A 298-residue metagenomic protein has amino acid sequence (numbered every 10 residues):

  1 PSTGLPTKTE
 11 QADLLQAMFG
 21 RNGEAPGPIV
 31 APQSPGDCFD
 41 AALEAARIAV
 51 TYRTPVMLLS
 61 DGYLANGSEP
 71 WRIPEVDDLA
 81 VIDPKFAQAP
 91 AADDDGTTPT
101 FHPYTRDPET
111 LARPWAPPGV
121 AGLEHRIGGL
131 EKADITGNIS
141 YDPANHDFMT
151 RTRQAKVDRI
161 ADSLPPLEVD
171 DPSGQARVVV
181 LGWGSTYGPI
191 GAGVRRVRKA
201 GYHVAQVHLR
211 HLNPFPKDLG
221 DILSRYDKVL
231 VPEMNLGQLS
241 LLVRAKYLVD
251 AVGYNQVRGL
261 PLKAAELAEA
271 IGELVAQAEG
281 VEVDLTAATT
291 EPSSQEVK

Functional and structural regions predicted by a protein language model:
P1-E24, L241, A245: Flexible glycine/proline-rich, aromatic-decorated loop/lid segments
P1-L5, E24-A31, A251-G259: Short beta-alpha connecting loops at secondary-structure transitions that line or flank enzyme active sites
A12-L14, P32, A42: Short secondary-structure boundary micro-motifs
P28-S34, V179-L181: Short, well-ordered beta-strand elements within core beta-sheets of diverse protein domains
A41, A46-K298: Flexible, low-complexity linker and terminal segments
